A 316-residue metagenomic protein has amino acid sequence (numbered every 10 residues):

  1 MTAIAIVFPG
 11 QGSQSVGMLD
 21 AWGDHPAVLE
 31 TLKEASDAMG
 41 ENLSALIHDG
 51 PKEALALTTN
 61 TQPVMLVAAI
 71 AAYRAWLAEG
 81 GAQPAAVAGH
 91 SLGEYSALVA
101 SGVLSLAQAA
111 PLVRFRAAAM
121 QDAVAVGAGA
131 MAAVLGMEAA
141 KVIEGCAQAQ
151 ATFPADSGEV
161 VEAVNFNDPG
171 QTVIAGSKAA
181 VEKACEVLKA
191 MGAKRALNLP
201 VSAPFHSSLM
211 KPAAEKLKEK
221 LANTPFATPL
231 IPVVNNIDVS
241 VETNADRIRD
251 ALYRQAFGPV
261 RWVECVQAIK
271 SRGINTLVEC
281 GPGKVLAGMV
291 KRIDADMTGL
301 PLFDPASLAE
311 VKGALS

Functional and structural regions predicted by a protein language model:
M1-I143, A147, L199, T276-E310: FabD-like malonyl-/acyl-CoA
Q11-S13, M39, S101-G258: Alpha/beta catalytic cores of group-transfer enzymes, especially the acyltransferase/condensing modules of polyketide
L77, K189, K270-G273: Non-catalytic positions within long, well-ordered alpha-helices that form the structural scaffold/packing of enzyme
A180-E182, K220, G273, M297 (+1 more regions): NAD(P)-dependent dehydrogenase/reductase Rossmann-like domain
G258-I274: A short, acidic, amphipathic alpha-helical segment used as a generic capping/interface helix at domain edges
